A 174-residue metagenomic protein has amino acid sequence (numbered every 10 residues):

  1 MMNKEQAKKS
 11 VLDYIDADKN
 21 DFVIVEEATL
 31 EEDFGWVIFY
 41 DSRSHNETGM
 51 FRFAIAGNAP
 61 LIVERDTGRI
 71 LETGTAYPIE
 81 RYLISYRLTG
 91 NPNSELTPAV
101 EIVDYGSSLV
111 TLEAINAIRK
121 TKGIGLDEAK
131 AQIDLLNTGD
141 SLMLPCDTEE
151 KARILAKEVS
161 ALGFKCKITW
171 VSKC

Functional and structural regions predicted by a protein language model:
M1-V25: Short, non-transmembrane alpha-helical segments in secretory-pathway proteins
N20-E26, L126, G163: Short small/polar-residue motifs
V23-V63: Exposed beta-strand-loop-beta-strand "reactive/processing" segments of non-cytosolic proteins
A56-S85: A short, surface-exposed interaction/processing loop segment used at functional sites
R87-C174: Short, amphipathic alpha-helical interaction segments embedded in low-complexity terminal/linker regions of eukaryotic
